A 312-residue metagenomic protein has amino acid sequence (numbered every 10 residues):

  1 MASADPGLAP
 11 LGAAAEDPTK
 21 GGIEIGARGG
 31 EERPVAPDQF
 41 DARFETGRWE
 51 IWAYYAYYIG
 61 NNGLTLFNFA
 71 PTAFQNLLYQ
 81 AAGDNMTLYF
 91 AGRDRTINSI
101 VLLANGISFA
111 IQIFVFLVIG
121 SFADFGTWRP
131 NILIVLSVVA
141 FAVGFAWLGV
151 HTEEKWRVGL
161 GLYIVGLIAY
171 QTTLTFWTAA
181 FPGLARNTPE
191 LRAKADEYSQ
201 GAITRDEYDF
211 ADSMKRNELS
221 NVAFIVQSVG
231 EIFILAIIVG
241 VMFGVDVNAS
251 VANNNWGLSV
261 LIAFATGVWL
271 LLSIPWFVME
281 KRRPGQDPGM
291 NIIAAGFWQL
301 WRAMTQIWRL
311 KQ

Functional and structural regions predicted by a protein language model:
M1-E50, L148, V158, T172-Q312: Intracellular loop-helix junctions on the cytosolic face of multi-pass helical membrane proteins
G21-Q112, Q312: Helix-loop boundary and gating motifs at the non-cytosolic
Y55, S99-L102, I134, M214-N217 (+1 more regions): Conserved glycine-rich helix-kink/hinge and helix-boundary motifs of the Major Facilitator Superfamily
N62, L66, L167-T175, I232: Small-residue-rich segments within alpha-helical transmembrane domains of MFS-like 12-TM solute carriers
F67, F74-A91, R95, D124 (+4 more regions): Membrane-lumen (extracellular) interface motif
A104-F109, I113, L133-W156, L160: C-terminal ends and interior cores of transmembrane alpha-helices in multi-pass membrane transporters/permeases
S108, Q112-W128: Helix-to-loop junctions at the C-terminal end of transmembrane segments in multipass secondary transporters
S137-G144, L162-Y163, T266-I274: A generic transmembrane-helix signature of 12-TM secondary carrier transporters
